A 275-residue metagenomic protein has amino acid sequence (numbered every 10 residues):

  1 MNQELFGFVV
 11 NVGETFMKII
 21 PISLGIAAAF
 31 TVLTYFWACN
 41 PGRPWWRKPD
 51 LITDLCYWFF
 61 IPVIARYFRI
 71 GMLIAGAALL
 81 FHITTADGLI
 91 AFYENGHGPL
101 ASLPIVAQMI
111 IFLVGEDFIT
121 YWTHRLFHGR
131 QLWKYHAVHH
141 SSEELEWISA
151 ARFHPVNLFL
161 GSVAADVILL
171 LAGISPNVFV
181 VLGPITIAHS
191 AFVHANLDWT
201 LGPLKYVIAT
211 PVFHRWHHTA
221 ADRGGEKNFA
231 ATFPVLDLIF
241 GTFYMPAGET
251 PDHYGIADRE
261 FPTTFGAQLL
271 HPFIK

Functional and structural regions predicted by a protein language model:
M1-E14: Short, strongly hydrophobic alpha-helical membrane anchors
G7, T53, Y57, I61 (+3 more regions): Short hydrophobic helices that act as membrane-entry/anchoring signals
M17-I26, Y67-R69, I111: Hydrophobic H-region at the start of alpha-helical membrane spans
K18-I19, W45-F59: Loop-to-helix transition at the N-terminal end of transmembrane alpha-helices
S23-Y35, L73-A77: Hydrophobic core of alpha-helical transmembrane segments in multi-pass integral membrane proteins
V32-D50: Membrane-interface helix-loop junction between the first two transmembrane segments
F59-L73, L79-H253: Membrane-embedded catalytic scaffold of the fatty acid hydroxylase/desaturase
E249-K275: Cytosolic-facing loops and C-terminal tails of multi-pass membrane proteins
